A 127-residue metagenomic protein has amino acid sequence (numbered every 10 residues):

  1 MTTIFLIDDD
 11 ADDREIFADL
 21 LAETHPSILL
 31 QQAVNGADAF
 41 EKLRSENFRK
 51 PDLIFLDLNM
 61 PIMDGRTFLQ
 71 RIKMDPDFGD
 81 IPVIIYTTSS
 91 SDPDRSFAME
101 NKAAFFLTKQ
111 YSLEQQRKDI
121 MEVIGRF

Functional and structural regions predicted by a protein language model:
D8, L56-D57, T87: Active-site residues of response regulator receiver
A11-Q31: Two-component/phosphorelay signaling modules centered on CheY-like receiver
V34-L53: Acidic, metal-coordinating helix/loop segments flanking the phosphotransfer/catalytic sites of two-component signaling
M60: Receiver (REC) domain active-site loop signature in two-component systems and cognate sites in sensor histidine kinases
D80-S90: A short, hydrophobic beta-strand element within the central beta-sheet of small alpha/beta folds
Y111-M121: C-terminal output helix
